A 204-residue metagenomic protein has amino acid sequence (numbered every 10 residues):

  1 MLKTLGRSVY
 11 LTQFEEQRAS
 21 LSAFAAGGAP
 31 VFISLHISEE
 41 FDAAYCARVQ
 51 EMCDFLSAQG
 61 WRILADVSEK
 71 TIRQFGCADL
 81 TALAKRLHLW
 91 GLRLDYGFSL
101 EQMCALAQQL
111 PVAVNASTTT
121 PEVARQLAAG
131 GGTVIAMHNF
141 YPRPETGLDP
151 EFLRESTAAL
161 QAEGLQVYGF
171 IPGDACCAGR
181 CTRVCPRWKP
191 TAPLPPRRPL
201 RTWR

Functional and structural regions predicted by a protein language model:
L2-T133: Active-site beta->alpha loop and helix N-cap motifs at the rims of alpha/beta catalytic domains
N115-R204: Catalytic alpha/beta core domains of metabolic enzymes, predominantly
